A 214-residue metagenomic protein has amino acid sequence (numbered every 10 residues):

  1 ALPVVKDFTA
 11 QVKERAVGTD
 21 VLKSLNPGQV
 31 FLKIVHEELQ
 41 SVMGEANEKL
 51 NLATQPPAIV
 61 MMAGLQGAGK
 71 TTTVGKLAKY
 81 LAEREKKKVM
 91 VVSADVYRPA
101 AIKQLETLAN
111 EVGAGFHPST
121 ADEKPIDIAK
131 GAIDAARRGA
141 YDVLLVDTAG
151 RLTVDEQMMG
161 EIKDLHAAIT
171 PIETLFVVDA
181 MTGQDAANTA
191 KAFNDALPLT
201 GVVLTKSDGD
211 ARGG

Functional and structural regions predicted by a protein language model:
A1-A94, A101-D122, A129-V146: Primarily NTPase-proximal linker/entry elements flanking Walker-type ATP/GTP-binding cores
P99-I102, V154-E156: Conserved D-loop-proximal element of ABC-family nucleotide-binding domains
K124-R138, R151-G214: Conserved catalytic-core segment of NTP-binding enzymes
